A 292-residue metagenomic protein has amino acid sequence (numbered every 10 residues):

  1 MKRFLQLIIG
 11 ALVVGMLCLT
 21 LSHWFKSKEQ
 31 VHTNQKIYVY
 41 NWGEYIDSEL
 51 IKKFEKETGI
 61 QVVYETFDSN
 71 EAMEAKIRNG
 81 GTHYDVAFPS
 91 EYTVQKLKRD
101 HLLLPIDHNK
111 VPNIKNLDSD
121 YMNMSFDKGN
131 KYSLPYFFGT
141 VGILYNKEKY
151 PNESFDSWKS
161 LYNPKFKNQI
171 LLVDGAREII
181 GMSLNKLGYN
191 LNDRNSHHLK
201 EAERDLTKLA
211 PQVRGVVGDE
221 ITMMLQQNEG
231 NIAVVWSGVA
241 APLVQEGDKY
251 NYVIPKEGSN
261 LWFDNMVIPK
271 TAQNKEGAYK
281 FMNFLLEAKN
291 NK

Functional and structural regions predicted by a protein language model:
M1-V14, T20-W24: N-terminal Sec-pathway targeting helices
G10, S22-K96: Early extracytoplasmic/lumenal segment of secretory-pathway proteins
V63-E65, R214-V216, N251-V253: General small-molecule cofactor/ligand-binding pocket signal
I77, M224-N228, I268: Hydrophobic residues within well-ordered alpha-helices
H83, F88-E229: Extracytoplasmic ligand-binding site segments that recognize negatively charged/polar headgroups
T93-K96, Q226-Q227, N231-K249: A ligand-binding cleft/hinge motif common to bilobed small-molecule-binding domains
G142-K149, N185-K186, W262-G277, M282-L285: A bilobed periplasmic-binding-protein/Venus flytrap-type ligand-binding module shared by bacterial periplasmic
L199-K208, V244-K270: Periplasmic-binding protein-like
